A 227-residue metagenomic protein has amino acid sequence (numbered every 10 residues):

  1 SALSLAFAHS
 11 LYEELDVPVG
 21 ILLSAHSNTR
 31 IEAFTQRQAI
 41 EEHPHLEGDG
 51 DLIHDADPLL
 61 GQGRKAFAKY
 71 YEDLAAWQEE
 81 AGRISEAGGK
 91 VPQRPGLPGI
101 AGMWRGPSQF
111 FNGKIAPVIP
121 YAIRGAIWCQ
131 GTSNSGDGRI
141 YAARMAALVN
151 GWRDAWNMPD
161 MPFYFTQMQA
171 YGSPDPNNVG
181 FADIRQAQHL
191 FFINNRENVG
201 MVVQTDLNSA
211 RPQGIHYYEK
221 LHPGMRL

Functional and structural regions predicted by a protein language model:
S1-R226: Cell-envelope and extracellular/periplasmic
